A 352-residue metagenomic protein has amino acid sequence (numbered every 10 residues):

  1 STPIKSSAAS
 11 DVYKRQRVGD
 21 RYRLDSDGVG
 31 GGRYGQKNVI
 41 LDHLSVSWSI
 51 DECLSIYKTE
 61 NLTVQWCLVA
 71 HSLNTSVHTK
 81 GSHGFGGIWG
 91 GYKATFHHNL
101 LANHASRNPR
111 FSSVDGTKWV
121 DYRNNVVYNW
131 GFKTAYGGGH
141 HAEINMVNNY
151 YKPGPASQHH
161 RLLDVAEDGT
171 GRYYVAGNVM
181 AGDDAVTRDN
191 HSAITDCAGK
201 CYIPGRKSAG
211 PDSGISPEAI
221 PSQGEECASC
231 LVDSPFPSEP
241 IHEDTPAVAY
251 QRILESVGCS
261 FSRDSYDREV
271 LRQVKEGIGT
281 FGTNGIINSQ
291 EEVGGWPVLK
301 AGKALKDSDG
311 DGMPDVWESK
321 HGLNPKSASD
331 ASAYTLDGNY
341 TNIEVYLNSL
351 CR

Functional and structural regions predicted by a protein language model:
S1-Q16: Single conserved hydrophobic/aromatic residue that forms the stacking wall/gate of nucleotide- or nucleobase-binding
S10-D11, V39-D42, L62-C67, A94-N99 (+3 more regions): All-beta strand scaffolds that present successive hydrophobic residues in beta-strands
R17-R33, W48-S55, V77-G91, N103-S113 (+2 more regions): Extracellular beta-strand/beta-solenoid scaffold signature
G19-R21, D25, N38, L44 (+2 more regions): Extended, charged catalytic domains and RNA/DNA-binding interfaces, predominantly in divalent-metal-using enzymes
G32, D42, S47, Y57 (+11 more regions): Feature marks extracellular polysaccharide-active and adherence modules
V114-T117, D121-Q290: Extracellular beta-rich repeat passengers
Q290-R352: Extracellular calcium-associated, cysteine-rich motifs in secreted modular proteins
